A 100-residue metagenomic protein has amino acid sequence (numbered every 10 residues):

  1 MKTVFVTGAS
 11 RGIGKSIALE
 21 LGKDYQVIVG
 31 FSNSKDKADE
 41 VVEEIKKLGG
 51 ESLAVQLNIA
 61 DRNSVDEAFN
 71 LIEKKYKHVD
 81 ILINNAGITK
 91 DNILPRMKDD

Functional and structural regions predicted by a protein language model:
T7, V79-A86: Rossmann-fold scaffold of SDR-type NAD(P)-dependent oxidoreductases
S10-G12: Conserved glycine-rich cofactor-binding loop
L21: Aromatic pocket-lining residues of Rossmann-like dinucleotide-binding sites
Y25-E40: Conserved glycine-rich Rossmann-like NAD(P)H-binding loop of the short-chain dehydrogenase/reductase
K35, Q56-E67, D99: The beta1-alpha1 cofactor-binding region of Rossmann-like NAD(H)/NADP(H)-dependent oxidoreductases
D66, T89-D100: Conserved mid-core segment of classical short-chain dehydrogenase/reductases
I72-K77: Glycine-rich phosphate-binding loop signature in dinucleotide/nucleotide-binding domains
